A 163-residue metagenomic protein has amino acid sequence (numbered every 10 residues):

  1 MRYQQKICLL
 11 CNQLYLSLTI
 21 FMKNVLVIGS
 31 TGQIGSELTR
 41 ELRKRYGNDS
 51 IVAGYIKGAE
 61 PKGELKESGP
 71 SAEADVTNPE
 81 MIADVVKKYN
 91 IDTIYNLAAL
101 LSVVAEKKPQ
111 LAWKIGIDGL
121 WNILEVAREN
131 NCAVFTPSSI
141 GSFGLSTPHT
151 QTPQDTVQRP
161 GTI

Functional and structural regions predicted by a protein language model:
C8-C11: Cysteine-centered motifs
V25-R45: N-terminal Rossmann NAD(P)H-binding glycine-rich loop of SDR-like oxidoreductase domains
G47-A59: Conserved glycine-rich Rossmann-like NAD(P)H-binding loop of the short-chain dehydrogenase/reductase
E64, V104-L111, L145-H149: Conserved catalytic-core motifs of eukaryotic protein kinase domains, centered on the activation segment
K66-N78: Rossmann-fold cofactor-recognition segment
S71, A112-I115, P160: A hydrophobic alpha-helix adjacent to the NAD(P)-binding/active-site core of NAD(P)-dependent oxidoreductases, strongly
V76-I115, V126: NAD(P)H-binding glycine-rich loop region in Rossmannoid oxidoreductase-like domains and their noncatalytic homologs
N96, W121-P160: Conserved Rossmann-fold NAD(P)-dependent oxidoreductase catalytic core, especially the SDR/UDP-sugar
